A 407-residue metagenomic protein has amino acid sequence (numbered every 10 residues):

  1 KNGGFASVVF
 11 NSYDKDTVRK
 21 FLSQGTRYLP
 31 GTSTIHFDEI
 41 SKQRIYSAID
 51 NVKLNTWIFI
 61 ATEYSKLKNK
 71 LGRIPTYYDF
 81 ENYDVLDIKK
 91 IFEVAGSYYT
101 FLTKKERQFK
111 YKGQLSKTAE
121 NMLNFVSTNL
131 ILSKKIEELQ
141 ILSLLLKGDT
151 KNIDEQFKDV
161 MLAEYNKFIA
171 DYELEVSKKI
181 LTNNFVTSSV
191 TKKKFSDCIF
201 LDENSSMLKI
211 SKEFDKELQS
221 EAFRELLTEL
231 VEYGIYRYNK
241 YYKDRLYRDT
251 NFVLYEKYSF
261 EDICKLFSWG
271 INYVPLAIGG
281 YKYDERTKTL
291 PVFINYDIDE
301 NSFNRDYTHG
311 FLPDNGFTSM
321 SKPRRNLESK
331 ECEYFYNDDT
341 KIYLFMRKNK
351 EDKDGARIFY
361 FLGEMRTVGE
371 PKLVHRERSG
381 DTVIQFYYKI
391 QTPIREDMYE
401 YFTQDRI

Functional and structural regions predicted by a protein language model:
N2-F5, D339-I342, G363: Short glycine-/polar-rich loops that comprise or flank the Walker A/P-loop and associated switch/sensor motifs
G3-S143: Long, largely alpha-helical accessory region at the distal end of helicase-like NTP-driven motors
I88, A95, Y111, L115-N124 (+1 more regions): Acidic, glycine-rich low-complexity segments with interspersed aromatic residues
L102-N272, R286: C-terminal accessory/interaction regions of large nucleic acid-associated machines
S143-V160, Y296-T308, E351-G355, P393-E400: Short, surface-exposed beta-strand/loop "edge" segments at domain boundaries and coil↔beta transitions
L208, L290-I294, G380, F386-Y388: Generic recognition of long tandem-repeat/solenoid scaffolds
E351-I407: Compact mixed alphabeta submodule
